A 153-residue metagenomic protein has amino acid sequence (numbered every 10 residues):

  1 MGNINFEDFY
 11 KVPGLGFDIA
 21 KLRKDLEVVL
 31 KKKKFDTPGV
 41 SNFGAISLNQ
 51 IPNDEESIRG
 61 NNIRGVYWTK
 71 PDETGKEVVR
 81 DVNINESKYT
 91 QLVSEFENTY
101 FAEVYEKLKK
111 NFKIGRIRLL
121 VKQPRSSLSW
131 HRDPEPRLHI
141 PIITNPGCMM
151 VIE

Functional and structural regions predicted by a protein language model:
M1-V104: Non-heme Fe(II)/2-oxoglutarate
E7-Y10, I117, L138, C148: A broad, low-specificity signal marking well-ordered, structured residues that form hydrophobic/aromatic
G39-N42, R116-L119, H139, V151: A structural signal for short, well-ordered beta-strand segments and their strand-loop junctions that often border
E106-L120: Edge strands and adjacent loops of beta-rich recognition modules
F112-I114, D133-R137, I143-N145: Short connector loops at helix/strand junctions that flank enzyme active sites, especially segments positioning acidic
I117-D133: Conserved short histidine dyad/triad with adjacent acidic residue
P141-E153: A short beta-strand-loop-beta hairpin characteristic of the jelly-roll/cupin
